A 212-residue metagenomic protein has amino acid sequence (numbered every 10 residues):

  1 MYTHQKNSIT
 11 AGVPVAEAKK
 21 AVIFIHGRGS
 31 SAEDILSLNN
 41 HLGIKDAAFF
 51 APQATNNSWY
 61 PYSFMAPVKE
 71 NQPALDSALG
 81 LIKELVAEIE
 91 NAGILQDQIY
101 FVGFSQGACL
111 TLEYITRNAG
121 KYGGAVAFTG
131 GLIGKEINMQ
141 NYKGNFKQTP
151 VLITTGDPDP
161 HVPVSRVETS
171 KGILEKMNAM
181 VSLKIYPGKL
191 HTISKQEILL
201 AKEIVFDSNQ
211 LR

Functional and structural regions predicted by a protein language model:
Y2-Q96: Serine-hydrolase catalytic machinery in alpha/beta-hydrolase-like enzymes
I35-L38, M139, P163-I173: Short alpha-helix in the alpha/beta-hydrolase fold that links the catalytic acid
P52-T55, V126-G134: Active-site nucleophile loop of the alpha/beta-hydrolase fold
V102-G107, T111: Gly/Ala-rich beta-loop-alpha elbow adjacent to hydrolase catalytic centers
E113-G124: Conserved hydrolase catalytic core segment
L152-T155, D159: Short beta-strand/loop motif that positions the catalytic acidic residue of the alpha/beta-hydrolase fold
E168-R212: C-terminal catalytic histidine-bearing segment of alpha/beta-hydrolase fold enzymes
